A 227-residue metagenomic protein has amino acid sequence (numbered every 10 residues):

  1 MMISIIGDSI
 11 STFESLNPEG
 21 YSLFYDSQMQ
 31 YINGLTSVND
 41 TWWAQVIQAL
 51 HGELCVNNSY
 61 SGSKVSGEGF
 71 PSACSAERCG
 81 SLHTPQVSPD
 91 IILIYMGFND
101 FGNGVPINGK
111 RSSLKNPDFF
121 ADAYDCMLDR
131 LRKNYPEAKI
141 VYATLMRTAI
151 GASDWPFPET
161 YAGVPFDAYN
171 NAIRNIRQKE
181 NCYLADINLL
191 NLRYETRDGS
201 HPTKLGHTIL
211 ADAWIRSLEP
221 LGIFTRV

Functional and structural regions predicted by a protein language model:
M1-M2, V227: N-terminal intrinsically disordered, low-complexity tails enriched in polar/charged
M2-S4, L16-D118, D122, D167 (+1 more regions): Conserved SGNH/GDSL esterase-like catalytic core that processes O-acyl groups on lipids and polysaccharides
I6-G7, A143: Short hydrophobic segments within beta-strands
I10, S61-K64, R147, N191: Residue-level detector of flexible, active-site-proximal loop/helix-junction positions within diverse enzyme catalytic
I10-S11, G206: Short active-site segment of divalent metal-dependent hydrolases/proteases that encodes the spacing between
A76-V227: Alpha-helical cap/lid subdomain in secreted, periplasmic, or secretory-pathway luminal O-acyl-processing enzymes
